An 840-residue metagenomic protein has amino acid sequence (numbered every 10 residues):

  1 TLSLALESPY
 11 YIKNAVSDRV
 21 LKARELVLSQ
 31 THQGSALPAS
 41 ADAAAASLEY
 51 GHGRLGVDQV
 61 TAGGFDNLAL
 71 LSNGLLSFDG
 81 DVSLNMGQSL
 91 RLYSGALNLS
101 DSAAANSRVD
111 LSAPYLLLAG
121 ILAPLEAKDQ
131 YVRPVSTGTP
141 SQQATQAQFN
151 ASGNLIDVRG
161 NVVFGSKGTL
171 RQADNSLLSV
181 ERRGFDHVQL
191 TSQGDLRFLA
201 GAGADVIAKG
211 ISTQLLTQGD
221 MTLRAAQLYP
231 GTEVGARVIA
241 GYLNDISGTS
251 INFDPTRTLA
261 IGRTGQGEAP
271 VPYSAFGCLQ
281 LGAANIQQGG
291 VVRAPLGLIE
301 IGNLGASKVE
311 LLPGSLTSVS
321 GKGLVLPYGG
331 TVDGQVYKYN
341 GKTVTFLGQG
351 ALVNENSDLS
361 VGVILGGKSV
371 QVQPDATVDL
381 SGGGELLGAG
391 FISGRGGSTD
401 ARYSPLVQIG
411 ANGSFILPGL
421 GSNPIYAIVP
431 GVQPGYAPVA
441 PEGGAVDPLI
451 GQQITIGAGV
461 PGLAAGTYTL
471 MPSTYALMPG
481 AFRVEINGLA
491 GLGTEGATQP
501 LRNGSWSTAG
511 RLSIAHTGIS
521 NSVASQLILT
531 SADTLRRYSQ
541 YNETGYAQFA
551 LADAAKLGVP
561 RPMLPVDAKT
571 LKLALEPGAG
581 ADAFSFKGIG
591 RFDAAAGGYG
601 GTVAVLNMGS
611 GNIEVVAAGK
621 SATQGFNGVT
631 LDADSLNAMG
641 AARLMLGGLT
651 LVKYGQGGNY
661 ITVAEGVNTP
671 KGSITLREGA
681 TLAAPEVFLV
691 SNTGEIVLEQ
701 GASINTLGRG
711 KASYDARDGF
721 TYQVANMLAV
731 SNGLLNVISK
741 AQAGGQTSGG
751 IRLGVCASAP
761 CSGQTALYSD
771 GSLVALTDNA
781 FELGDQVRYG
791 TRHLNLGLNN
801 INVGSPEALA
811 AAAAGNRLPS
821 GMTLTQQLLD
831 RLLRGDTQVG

Functional and structural regions predicted by a protein language model:
T1-G840: Extracellular and secretory-pathway beta-repeat/beta-biased strand scaffolds
